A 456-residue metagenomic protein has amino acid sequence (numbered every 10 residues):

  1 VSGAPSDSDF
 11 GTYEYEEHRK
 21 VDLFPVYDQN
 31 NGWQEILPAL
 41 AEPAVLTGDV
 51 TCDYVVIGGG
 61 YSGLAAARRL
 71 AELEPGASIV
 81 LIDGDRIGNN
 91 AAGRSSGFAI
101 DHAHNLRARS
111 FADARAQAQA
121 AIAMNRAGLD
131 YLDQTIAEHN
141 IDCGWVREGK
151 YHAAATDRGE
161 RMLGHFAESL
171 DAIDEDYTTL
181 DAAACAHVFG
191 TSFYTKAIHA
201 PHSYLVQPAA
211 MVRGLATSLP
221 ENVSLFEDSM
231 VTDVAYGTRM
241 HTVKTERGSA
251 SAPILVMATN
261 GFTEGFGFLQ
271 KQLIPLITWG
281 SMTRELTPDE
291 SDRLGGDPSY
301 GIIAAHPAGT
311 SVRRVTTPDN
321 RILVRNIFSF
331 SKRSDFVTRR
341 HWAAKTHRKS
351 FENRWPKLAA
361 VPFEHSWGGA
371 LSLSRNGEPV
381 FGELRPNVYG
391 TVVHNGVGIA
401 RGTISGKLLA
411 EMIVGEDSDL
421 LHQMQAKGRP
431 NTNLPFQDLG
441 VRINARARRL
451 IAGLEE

Functional and structural regions predicted by a protein language model:
V1-Y54, E72-L73, A77-S78: Extreme N-terminal leader/targeting segments of oxidoreductases
G3, F330-R449: C-terminal catalytic lobe of FAD-dependent flavoproteins
G3-Q29, N105-S110, Q134-G214: Flavin (FAD/FMN) cofactor-binding and adjacent substrate-gating region of FAD-dependent oxidoreductase domains
G58-S62, G84: Glycine-rich Rossmann-fold phosphate-binding loop(s) that bind the pyrophosphate of adenine dinucleotide cofactors
A71-R94: Glycine-rich FAD pyrophosphate-binding loop
N90, R94-M124: Glycine-rich active-site loop/strand segments that organize a redox cofactor
E138-V146, V231-D233, T238-H241, S249-D289 (+1 more regions): Active-site substrate-recognition segment that forms the wall of the catalytic cavity or substrate channel
R161, E168, F193-P253: Helical element adjacent to the flavin cofactor pocket in flavoenzyme catalytic cores
